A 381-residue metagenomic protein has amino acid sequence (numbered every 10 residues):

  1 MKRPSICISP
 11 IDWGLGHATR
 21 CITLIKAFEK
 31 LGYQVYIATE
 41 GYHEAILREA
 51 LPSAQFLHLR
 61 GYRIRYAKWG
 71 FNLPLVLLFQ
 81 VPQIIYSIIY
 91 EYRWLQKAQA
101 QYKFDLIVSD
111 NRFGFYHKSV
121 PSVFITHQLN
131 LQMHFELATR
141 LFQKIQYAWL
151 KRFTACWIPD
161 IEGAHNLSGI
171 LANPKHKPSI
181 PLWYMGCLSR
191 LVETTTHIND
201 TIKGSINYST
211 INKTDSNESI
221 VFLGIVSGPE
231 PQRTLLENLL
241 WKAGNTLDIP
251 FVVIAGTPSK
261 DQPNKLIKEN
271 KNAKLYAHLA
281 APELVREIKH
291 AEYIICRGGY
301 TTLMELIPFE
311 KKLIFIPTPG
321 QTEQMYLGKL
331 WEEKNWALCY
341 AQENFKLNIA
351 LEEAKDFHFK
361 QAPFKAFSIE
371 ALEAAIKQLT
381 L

Functional and structural regions predicted by a protein language model:
K2-C7, D12, K30-V81, K274: Conserved nucleotide-sugar phosphate-binding/catalytic loop shared by glycosyltransferases and other
P10-I22, E230-T234: A short, glycine/small-residue-rich beta-strand->loop->alpha-helix junction that serves as a flexible
A18-F28, H43: Short amphipathic alpha-helix
N72-G114: Conserved nucleotide-sugar donor-binding subdomain of glycosyltransferases
Q80-Q83, W336-L381: Leloir-type glycosyltransferase catalytic cores
K118-Y184, S189-R190: Active-site-proximal region of nucleotide-activated glycan assembly enzymes, centered on histidine/acidic-rich loops
A172-N173, G186-Y293: Donor-nucleotide binding loops and adjacent catalytic segments primarily of GT-B fold Leloir glycosyltransferases
E283-Y326: A donor-sugar binding/catalytic signature common to diverse glycosyltransferases and related nucleotide-sugar
